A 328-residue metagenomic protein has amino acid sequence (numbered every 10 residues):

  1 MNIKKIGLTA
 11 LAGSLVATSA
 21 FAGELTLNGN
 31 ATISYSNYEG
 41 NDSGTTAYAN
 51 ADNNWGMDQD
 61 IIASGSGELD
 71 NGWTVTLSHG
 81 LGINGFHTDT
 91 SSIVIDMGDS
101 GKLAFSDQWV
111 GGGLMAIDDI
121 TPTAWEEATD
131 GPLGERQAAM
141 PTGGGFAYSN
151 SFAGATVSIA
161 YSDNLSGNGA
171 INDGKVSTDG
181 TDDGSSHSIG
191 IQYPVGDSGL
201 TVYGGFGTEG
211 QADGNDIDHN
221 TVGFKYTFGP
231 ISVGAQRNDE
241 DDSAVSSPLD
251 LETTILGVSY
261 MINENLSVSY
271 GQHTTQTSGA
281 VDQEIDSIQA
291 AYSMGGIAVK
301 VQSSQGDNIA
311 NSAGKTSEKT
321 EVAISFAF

Functional and structural regions predicted by a protein language model:
M1-F328: Outer-membrane beta-barrel proteins
